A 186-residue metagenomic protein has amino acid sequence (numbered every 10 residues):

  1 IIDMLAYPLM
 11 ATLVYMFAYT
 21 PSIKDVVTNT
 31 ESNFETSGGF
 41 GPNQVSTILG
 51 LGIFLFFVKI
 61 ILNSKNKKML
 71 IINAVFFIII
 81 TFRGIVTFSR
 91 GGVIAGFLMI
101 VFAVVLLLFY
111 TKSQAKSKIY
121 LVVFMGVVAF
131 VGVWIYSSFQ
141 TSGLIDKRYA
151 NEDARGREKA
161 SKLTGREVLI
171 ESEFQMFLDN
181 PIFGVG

Functional and structural regions predicted by a protein language model:
I2-N29, F40-Y110, V133-Y136: Alpha-helical transmembrane segments of multi-pass inner-membrane proteins
M10, D179-I182: Generic structural signal for secondary-structure transition and capping sites
A18-T20, F82, V86-T87, V104-R157 (+1 more regions): A membrane-periplasm/extracellular boundary helix in multi-pass inner-membrane enzymes that assemble envelope glycans
V27-T28, G165, L169: Juxtamembrane loop-helix boundary motifs flanking transmembrane segments in multi-pass membrane proteins
Q44-G50, E152-R166: Luminal/periplasmic active-site loops of membrane-embedded glycosylation enzymes
E167-E173, F183-G186: Glycine- and aromatic-enriched periplasmic loops at the membrane-periplasm interface of multi-pass inner-membrane
